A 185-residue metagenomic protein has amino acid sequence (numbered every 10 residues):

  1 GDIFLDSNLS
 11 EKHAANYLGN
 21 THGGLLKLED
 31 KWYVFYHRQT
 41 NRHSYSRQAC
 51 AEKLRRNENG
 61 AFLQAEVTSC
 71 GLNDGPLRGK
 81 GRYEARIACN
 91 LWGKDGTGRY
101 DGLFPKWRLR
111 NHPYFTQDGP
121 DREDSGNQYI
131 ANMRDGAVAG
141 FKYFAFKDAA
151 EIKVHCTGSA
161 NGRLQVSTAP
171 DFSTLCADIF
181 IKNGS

Functional and structural regions predicted by a protein language model:
G1-L175, F180-S185: Carbohydrate-active catalytic/glycan-binding domains of CAZyme proteins, especially the secreted or lumenal ectodomains
